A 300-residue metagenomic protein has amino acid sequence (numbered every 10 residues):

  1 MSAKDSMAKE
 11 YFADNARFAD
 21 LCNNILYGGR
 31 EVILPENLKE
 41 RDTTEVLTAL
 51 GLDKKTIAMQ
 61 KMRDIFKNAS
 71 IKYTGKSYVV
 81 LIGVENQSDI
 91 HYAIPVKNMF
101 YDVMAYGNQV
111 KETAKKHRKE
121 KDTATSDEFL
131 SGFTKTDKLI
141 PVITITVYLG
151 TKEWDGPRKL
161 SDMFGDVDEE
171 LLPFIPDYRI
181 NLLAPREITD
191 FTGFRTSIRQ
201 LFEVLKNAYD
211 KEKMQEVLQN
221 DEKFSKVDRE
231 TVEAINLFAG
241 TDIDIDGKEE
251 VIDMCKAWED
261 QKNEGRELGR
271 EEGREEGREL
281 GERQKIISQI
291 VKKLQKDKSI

Functional and structural regions predicted by a protein language model:
M1-I300: Elongated, amphipathic alpha-helical interaction scaffolds
